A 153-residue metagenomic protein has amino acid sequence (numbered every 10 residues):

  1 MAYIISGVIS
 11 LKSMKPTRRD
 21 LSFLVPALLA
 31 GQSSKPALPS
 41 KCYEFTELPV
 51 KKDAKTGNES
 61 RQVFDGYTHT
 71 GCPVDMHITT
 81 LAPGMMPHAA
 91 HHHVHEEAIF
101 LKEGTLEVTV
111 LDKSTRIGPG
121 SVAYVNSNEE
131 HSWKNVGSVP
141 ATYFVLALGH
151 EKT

Functional and structural regions predicted by a protein language model:
G7, G31-T56: C-terminal segment of N-terminal export signals and the immediately downstream linker at the start of the mature
I9-L28: N-terminal secretory signal peptides and thylakoid transit peptides that target proteins across membranes
D53-A89, G149: A short glycine-rich, His/Asp/Glu-containing loop-to-beta-strand
T80-L81, H93-V108: Short, conserved beta-strand element in jelly-roll/cupin
M86-H88, H92, E107, A123 (+1 more regions): Histidine-centered metal-chelating micro-motifs
K113-S127: Short acidic-glycine-tyrosine-enriched beta hairpin
S127-K152: Ligand-binding loop in jelly-roll beta-barrel domains
